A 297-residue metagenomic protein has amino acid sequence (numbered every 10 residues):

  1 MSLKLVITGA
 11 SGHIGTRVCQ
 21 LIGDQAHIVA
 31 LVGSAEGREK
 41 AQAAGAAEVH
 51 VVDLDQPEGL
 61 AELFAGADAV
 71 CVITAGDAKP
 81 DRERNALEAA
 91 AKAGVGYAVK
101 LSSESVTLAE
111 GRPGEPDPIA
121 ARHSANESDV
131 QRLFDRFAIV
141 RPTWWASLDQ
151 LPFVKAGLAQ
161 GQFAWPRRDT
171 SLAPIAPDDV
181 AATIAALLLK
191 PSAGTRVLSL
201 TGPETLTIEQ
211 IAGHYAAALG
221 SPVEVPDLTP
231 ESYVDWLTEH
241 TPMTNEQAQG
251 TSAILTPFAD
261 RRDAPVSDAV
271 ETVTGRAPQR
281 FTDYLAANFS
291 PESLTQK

Functional and structural regions predicted by a protein language model:
S2-A41, D55-E58, A65, G76-R84 (+4 more regions): Oxidoreductase cofactor-interface core, primarily capturing Rossmann-like NAD(P)-dependent enzymes
A47, D68, G96: Conserved acidic residues
V51-V52: Cofactor-binding loops of NAD(P)H-dependent oxidoreductases, dominated by short-chain dehydrogenase/reductases
F64, D68-C71, V99: N-terminal Rossmann-like NAD(P) cofactor-binding module of classical short-chain dehydrogenase/reductase
I184, L188, Y215, L255 (+1 more regions): Hydrophobic "lid"/C-terminal helical patch of Rossmann-like NAD(P)-dependent dehydrogenase/epimerase domains
E209-G213, P230-D235, T282-L285, S290: An amphipathic alpha-helix signature
H214-D260, K297: Terminal hydrophobic/aromatic helix or amphipathic segment near a protein terminus
A269, T274-K297: Amphipathic terminal alpha-helices
